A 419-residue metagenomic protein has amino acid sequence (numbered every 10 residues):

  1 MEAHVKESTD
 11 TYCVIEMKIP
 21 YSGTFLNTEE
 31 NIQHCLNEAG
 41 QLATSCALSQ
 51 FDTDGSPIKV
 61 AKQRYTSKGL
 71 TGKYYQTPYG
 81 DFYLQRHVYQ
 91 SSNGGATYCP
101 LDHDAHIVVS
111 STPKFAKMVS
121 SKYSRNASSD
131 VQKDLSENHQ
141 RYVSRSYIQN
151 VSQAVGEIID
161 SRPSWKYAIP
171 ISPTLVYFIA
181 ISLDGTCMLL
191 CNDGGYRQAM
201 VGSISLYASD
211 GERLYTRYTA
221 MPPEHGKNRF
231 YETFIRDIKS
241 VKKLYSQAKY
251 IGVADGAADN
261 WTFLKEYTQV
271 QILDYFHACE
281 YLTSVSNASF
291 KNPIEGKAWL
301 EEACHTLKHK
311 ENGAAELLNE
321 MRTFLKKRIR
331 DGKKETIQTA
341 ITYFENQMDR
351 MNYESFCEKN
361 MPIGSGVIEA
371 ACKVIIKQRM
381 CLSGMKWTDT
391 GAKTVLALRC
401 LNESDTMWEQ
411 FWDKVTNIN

Functional and structural regions predicted by a protein language model:
M1-S45, V88-N419: Catalytic center-proximal scaffold of phosphoryl-transfer enzymes
S49, T53-V108: An N-terminal low-complexity regulatory-tail signal and nearby short nucleic-acid-interaction modules
